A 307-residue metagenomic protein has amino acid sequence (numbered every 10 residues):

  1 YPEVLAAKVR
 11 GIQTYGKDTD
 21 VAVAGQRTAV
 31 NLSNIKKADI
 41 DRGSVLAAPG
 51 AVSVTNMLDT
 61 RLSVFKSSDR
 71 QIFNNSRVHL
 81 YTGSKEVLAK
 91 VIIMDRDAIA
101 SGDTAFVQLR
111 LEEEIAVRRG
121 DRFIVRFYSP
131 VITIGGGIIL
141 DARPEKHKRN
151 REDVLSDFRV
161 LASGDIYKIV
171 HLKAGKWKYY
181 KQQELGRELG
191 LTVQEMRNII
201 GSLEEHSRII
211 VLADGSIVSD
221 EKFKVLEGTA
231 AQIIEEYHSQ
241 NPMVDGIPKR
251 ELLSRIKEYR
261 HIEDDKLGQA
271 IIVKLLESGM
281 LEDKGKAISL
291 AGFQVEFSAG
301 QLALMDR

Functional and structural regions predicted by a protein language model:
Y1-D141, I166, E221, G246 (+1 more regions): Structural and coupling elements of P-loop NTPases
T133, R143-R307: C-terminal non-catalytic scaffold/interaction domains in large multidomain proteins
